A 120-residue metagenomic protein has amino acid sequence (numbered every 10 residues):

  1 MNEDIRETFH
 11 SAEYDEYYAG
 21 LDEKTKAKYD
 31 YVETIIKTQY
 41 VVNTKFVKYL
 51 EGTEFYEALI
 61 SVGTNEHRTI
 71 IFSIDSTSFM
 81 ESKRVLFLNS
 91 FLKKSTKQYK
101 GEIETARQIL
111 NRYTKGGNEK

Functional and structural regions predicted by a protein language model:
M1-E66, T77-R84, L92-K120: Basic, Lys/Arg-enriched alpha-helical interface segments
L88: Conserved catalytic cores of phosphodiester-cleaving nucleases, focusing on short active-site segments
